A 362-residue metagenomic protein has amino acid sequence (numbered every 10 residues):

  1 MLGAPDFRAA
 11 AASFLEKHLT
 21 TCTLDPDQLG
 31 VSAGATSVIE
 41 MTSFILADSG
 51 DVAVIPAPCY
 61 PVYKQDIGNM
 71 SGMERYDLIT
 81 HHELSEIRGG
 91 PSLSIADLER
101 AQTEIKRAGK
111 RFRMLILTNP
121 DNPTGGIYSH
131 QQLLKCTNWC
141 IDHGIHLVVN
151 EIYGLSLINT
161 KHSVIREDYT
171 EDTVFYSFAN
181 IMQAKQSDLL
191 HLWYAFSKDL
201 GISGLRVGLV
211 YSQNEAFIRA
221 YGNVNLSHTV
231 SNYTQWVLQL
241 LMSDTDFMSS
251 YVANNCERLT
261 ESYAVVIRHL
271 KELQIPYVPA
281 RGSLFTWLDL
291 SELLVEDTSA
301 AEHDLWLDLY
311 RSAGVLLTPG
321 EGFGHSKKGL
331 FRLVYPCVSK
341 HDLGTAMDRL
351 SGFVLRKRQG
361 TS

Functional and structural regions predicted by a protein language model:
M1-D142, G154-A184, D348: Conserved core of the PLP fold type I
S13, K185-Q186, T298-S299, D308-L317 (+1 more regions): PLP-dependent enzyme catalytic core of the Aspartate aminotransferase-like
I55, D77, V149, L317-P319: Hydrophobic residues in well-ordered beta-strands that form the structural core
D142-H143, L273, A313, K357: Helix C-cap/helix->beta junction micro-motif
V149, H162-S197, F217-A220, V315: Conserved active-site segment immediately N-terminal to the catalytic lysine that forms the internal aldimine
L189-G282: PLP-dependent aminotransferase class I/II
C256-T260, A264, L273-S312, C337: Conserved PLP-binding catalytic core of the aspartate aminotransferase-like
